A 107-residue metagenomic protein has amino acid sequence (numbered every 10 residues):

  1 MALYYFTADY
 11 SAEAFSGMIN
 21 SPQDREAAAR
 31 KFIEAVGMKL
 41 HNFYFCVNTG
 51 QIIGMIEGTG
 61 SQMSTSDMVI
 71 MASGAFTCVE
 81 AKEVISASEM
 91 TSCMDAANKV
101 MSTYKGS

Functional and structural regions predicted by a protein language model:
M1-K31, K39, N48-G50, S64 (+1 more regions): Short S/T/G/P-rich N-terminal loop/turn motif that feeds into the first structured element of a domain
A8, G54-G60: Short beta-strand-to-loop capping motifs
A28, F32-V36, V69, S73: Generic non-transmembrane alpha-helical segments
G37-Y44, V79-E80: A short linear hydrophobic-aromatic micro-motif
C46-N48, S73: A generic structural micro-feature
T59-A87: An amphipathic, aromatic/His-enriched active-site/gating alpha helix that lines ligand/cofactor pockets
